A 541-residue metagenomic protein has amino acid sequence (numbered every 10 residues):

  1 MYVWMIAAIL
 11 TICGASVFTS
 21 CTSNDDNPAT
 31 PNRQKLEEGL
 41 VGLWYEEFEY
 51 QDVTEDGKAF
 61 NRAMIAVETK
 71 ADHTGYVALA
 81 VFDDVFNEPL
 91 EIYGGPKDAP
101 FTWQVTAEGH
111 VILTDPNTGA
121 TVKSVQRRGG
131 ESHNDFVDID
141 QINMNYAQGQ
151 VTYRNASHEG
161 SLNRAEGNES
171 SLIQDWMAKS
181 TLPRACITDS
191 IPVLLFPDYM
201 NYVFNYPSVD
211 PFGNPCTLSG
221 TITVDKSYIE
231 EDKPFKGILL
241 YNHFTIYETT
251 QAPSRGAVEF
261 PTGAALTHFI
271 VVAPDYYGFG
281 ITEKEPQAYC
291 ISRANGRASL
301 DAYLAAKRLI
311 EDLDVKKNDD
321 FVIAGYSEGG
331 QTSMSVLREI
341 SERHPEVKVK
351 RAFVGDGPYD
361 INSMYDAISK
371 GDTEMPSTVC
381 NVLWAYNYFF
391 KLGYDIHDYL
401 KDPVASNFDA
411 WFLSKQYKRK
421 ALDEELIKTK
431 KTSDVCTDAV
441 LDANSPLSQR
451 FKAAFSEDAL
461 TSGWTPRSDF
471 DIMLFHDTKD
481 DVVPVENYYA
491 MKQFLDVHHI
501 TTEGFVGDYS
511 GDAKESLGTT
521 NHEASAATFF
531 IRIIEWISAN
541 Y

Functional and structural regions predicted by a protein language model:
T11-L43, E47, I139, L162: Bacterial Sec-dependent N-terminal signal peptides
E47-D52, A99, R128-G129, H133 (+1 more regions): Catalytic-loop region of hydrolases
E55-I112, N117-A120: N-terminal glycine/threonine-rich, aromatic-flanked beta-hairpin/loop signature
F212-S219, D225-T267: Short, surface-exposed "cap/lid" segments of acyl-processing enzymes
Y289-D312: Alpha/beta-hydrolase active-site loop
L304-M375: Primarily recognizes the serine-hydrolase "nucleophile elbow" in alpha/beta-hydrolase and SGNH/GDSL folds
G355-T465: Accessory cap/linker subdomain of secreted extracellular hydrolases
M473-D480: Short beta-strand/loop motif that positions the catalytic acidic residue of the alpha/beta-hydrolase fold
